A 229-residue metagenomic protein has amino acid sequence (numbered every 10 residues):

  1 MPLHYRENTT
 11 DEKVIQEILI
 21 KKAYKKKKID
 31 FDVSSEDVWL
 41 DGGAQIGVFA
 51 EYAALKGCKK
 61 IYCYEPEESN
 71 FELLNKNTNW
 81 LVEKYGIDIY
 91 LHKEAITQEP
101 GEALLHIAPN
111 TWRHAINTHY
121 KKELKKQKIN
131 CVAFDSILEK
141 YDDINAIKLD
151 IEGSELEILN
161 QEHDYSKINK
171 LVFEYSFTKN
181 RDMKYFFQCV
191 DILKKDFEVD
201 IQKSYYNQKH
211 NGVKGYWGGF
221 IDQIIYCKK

Functional and structural regions predicted by a protein language model:
M1-K229: Phosphate/nucleotide-binding beta-alpha loop and adjacent structural elements of enzyme active sites
